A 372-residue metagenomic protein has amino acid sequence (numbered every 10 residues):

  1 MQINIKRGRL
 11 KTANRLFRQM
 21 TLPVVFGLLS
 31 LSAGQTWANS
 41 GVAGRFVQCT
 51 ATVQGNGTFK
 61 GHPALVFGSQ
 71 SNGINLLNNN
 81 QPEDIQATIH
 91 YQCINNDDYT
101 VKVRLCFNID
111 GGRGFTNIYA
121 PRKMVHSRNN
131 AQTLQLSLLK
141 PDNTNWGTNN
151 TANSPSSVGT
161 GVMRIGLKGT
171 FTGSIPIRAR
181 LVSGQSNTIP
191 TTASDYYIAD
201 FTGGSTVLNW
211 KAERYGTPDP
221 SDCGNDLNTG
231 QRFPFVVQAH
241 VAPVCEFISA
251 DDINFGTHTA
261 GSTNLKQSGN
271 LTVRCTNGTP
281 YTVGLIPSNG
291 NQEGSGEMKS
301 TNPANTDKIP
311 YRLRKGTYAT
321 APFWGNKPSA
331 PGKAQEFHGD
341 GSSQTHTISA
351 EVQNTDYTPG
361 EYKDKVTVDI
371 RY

Functional and structural regions predicted by a protein language model:
M1-F17: N-terminal secretory signal peptides that target proteins for export/translocation
F17-V25: Sec-dependent signal peptide hydrophobic core
W37-P121, R178-A304, E336-Y372: N-terminal small/polar-rich segments of proteins
N108-D110, S127, S137-P141, N149 (+2 more regions): Predominantly extracellular/luminal cell-surface or secreted proteins
T116-T170: A surface-exposed loop-and-adjacent beta-strand signature within N-terminal beta-sandwich domains that mediate ligand
P310-Y318, W324-H338: Outer membrane beta-barrel transmembrane domains
